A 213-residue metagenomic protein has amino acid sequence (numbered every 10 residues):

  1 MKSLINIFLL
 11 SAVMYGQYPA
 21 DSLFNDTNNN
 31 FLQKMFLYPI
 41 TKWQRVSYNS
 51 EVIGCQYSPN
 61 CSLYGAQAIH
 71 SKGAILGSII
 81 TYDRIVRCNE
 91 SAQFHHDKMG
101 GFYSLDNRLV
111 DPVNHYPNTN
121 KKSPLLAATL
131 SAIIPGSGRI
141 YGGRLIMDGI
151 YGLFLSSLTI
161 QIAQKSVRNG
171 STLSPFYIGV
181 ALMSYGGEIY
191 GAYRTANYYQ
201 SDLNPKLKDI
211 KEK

Functional and structural regions predicted by a protein language model:
K2-V13: Sec-dependent N-terminal signal peptides
S22-K213: Hydrophobic alpha-helical membrane segments
